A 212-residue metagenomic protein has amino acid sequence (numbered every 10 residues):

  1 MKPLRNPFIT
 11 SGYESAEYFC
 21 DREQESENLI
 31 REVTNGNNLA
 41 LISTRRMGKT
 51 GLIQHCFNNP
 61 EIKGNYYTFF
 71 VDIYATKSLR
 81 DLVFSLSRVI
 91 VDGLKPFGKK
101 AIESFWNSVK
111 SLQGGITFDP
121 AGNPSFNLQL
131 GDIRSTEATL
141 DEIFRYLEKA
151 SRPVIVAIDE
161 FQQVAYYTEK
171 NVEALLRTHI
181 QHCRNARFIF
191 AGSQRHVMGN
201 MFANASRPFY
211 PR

Functional and structural regions predicted by a protein language model:
M1-L39, T44: A short, basic N-terminal segment
R31, H55-I62, R88, T178-Q181 (+1 more regions): Short, well-ordered alpha-helices that flank and scaffold nucleotide-derived cofactor binding pockets
G36, Y74-L79, Q163, S193-V197: Conserved nucleotide-binding/hydrolysis micro-motifs of P-loop NTPases
S43-M47, G51-I155: P-loop NTPase nucleotide-binding core
G64-T68, R184-A186, P211-R212: Short glycine-/polar-rich loops that comprise or flank the Walker A/P-loop and associated switch/sensor motifs
D81, N200-F202: Short, well-ordered secondary-structure micro-motifs
F126-R195, A203-A205: Conserved Walker B catalytic segment
F202-R212: A short helix-turn-beta junction within AAA+ P-loop NTPase domains corresponding to the substrate/partner-engaging
